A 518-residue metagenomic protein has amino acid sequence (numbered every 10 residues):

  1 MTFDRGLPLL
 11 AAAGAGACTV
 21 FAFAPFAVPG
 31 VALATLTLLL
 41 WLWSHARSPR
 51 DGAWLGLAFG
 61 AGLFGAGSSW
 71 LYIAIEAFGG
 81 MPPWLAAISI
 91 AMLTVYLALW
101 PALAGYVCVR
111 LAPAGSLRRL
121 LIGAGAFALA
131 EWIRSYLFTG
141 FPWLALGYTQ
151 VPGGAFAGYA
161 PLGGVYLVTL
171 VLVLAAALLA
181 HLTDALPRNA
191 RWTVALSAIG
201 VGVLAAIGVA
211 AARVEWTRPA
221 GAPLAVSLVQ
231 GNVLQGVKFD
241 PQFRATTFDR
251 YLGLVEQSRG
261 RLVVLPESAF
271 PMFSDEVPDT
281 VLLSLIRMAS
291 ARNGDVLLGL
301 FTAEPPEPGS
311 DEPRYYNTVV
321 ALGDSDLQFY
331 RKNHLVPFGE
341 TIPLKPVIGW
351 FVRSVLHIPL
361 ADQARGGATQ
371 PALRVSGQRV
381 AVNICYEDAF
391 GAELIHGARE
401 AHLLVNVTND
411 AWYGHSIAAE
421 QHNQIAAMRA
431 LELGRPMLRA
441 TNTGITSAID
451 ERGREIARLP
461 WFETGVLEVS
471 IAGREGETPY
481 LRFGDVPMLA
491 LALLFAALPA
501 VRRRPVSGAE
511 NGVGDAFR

Functional and structural regions predicted by a protein language model:
M1-E215, D249, H415-S416, A426-R429 (+4 more regions): Membrane-embedded alpha-helical bundles of multi-pass enzymes that act on lipidic or dolichyl-linked glycan substrates
A212-P487: Soluble catalytic domains of enzymes that build or remodel membrane lipids, polysaccharides, and related
